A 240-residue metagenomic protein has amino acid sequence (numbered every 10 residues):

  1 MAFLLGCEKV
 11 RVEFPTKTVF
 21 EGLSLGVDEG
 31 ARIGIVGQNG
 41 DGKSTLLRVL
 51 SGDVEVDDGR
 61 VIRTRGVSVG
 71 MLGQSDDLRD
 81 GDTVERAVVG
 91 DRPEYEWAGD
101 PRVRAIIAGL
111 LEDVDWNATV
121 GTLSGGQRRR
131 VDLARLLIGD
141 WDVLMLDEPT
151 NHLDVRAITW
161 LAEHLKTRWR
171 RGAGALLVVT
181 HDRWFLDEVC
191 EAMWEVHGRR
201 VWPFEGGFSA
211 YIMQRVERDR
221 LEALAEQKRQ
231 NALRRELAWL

Functional and structural regions predicted by a protein language model:
M1-Q227: ABC ATP-binding cassette signature C-motif
Q227-L240: Short cytosolic helices in intracellular loops of multi-pass membrane proteins
